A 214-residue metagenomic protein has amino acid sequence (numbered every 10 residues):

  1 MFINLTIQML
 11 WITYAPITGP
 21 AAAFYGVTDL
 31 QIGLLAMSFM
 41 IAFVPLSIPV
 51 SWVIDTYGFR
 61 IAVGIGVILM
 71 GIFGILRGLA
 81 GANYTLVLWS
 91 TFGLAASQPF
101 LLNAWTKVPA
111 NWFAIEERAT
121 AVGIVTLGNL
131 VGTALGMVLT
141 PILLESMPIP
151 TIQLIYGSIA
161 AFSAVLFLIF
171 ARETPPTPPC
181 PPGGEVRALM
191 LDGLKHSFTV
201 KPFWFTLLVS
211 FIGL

Functional and structural regions predicted by a protein language model:
F2-V27: Extracytoplasmic
I12, M40-I48, T133-A134: Residue-level signature of mid-helix packing/kink "hotspots" within the transmembrane helices of 12-pass Major
P20, S51-W52, I142: Membrane-interface helix termini in secondary transporters
P45-A82: Conserved MFS/SLC helix-loop-helix module at the cytosolic interface between two early adjacent transmembrane helices
F73, T85-G93: Paired small-residue
L86, V125-R172: Helix-loop-helix hairpin linking two adjacent transmembrane segments in secondary transporters
S90-G128: Cytoplasmic helix-loop-helix junction between adjacent transmembrane helices in 12-TM secondary transporters
P175-T206: Juxtamembrane intracellular "pre-TM" segments in multi-pass secondary transporters
